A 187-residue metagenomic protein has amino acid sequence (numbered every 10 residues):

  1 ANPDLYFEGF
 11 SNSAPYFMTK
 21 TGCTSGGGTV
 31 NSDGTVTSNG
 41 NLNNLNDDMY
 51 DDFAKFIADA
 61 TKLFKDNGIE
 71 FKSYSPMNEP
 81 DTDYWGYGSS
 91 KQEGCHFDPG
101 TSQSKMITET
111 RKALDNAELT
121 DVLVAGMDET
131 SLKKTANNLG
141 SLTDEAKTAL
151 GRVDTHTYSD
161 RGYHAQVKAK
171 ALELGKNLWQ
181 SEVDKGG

Functional and structural regions predicted by a protein language model:
A1-T143: Substrate-binding cleft and catalytic face of glycoside hydrolase catalytic domains, especially the flexible beta-alpha
K112-A125, T143-G187: Glycoside hydrolase catalytic-domain groove-lining segments
